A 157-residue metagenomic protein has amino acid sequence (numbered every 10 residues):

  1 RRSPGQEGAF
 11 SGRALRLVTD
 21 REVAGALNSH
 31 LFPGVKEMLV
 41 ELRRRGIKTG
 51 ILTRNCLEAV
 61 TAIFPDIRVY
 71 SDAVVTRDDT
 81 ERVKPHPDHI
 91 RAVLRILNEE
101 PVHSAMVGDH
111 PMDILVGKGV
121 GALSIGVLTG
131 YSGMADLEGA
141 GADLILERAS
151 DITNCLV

Functional and structural regions predicted by a protein language model:
R1-K48, C56-T61: N-terminal helical cap/lid subdomain that shapes the substrate entry/recognition surface in HAD-like hydrolases
E7, L31, T53, M106 (+1 more regions): Charged, low-complexity surface patches
G12, E37-R44, L57, T61-V157: Asp-based, Mg2+/Mn2+-dependent phosphohydrolase catalytic module
G25-H30, L52, R82, L123-S124: Short, flexible loop segments at the rims of nucleotide/cofactor-binding pockets, characterized by
